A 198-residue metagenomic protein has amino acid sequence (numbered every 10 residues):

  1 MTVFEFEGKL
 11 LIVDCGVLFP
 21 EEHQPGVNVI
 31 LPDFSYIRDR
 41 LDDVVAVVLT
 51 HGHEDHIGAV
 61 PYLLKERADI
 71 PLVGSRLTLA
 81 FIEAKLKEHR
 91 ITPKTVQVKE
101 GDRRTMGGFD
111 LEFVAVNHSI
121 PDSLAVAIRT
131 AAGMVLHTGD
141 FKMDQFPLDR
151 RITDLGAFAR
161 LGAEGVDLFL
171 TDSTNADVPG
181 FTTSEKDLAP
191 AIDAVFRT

Functional and structural regions predicted by a protein language model:
M1-V48, H53-T198: His/Asp/Glu-rich metal-coordinating catalytic cores of metallo-dependent phosphodiesterases/hydrolases acting on
